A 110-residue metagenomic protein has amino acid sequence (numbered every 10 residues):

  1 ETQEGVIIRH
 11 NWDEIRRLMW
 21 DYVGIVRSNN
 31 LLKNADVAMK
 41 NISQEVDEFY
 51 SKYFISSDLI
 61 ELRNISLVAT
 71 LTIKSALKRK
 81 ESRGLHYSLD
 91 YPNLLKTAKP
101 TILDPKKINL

Functional and structural regions predicted by a protein language model:
E1-L110: Glycine- and aromatic-enriched mobile tails/lids
